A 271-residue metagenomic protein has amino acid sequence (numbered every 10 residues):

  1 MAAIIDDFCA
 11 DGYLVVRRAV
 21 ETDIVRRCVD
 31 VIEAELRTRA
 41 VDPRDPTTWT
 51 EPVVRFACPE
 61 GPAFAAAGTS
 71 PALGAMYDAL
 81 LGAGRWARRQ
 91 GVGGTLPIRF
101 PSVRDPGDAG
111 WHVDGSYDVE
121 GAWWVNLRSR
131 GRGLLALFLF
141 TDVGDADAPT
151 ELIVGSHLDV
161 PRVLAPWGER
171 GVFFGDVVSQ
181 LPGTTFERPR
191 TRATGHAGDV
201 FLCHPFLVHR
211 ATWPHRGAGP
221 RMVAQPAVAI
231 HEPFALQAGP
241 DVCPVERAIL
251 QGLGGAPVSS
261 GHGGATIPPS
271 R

Functional and structural regions predicted by a protein language model:
A2-A10, R17-V125: Non-heme Fe(II)-dependent double-stranded beta-helix
P43, A165-G168, D176-Q180, G195-R271: Non-heme Fe(II)/2-oxoglutarate
E60-A66, W123-V125, Q180-R192, A211-T212: Active-site rim elements
A79-R89, S129-R130, F140-D147: Secondary-structure boundary elements
L96, A136-F138, A224-V228: A structural signal for short, well-ordered beta-strand segments
I98-R99, I153-V160, P226-P233: Short edge-strand/loop segments of extracellular domains
P106-W111, V119-W123, A146-G155, P161-A165 (+1 more regions): A short secondary-structure junction signal
R130-G133, V143-V208: Double-stranded beta-helix
